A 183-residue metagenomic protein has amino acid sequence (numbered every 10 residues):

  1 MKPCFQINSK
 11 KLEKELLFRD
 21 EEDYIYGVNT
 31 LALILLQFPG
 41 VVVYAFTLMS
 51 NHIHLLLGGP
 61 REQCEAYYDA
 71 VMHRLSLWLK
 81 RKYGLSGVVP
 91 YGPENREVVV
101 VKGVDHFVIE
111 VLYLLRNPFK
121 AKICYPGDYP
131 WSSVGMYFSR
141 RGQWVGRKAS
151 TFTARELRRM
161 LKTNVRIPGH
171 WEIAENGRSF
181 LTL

Functional and structural regions predicted by a protein language model:
M1-A45, M49-S50, G58-L183: Short Pro-Cys-Gly-centered "Cys-loop" motif that presents a nucleophilic cysteine in a tight turn
